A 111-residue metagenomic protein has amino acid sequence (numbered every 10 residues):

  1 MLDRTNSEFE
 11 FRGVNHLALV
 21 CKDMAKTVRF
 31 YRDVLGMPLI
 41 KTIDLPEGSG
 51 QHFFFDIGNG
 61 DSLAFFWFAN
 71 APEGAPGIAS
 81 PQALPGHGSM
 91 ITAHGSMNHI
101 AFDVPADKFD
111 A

Functional and structural regions predicted by a protein language model:
M1-F9: A detector for short, charged/polar N-terminal pre-domain segments
L2, D23-A25, Q82-A111: Vicinal oxygen chelate
E10, V20, F102: Aromatic-acidic/polar surface patches that form glycan- and anion
F11-V14, M97: Core-facing hydrophobic residues within beta-strands of well-ordered domains
H16-A18, F54, H99-A101: Short aromatic/hydrophobic contact patches that present stacked aromatics for nucleic-acid/ligand binding
V20-P72: Core segments of cupin and vicinal oxygen chelate
P72-A83: A broadly used, surface-exposed interaction patch
